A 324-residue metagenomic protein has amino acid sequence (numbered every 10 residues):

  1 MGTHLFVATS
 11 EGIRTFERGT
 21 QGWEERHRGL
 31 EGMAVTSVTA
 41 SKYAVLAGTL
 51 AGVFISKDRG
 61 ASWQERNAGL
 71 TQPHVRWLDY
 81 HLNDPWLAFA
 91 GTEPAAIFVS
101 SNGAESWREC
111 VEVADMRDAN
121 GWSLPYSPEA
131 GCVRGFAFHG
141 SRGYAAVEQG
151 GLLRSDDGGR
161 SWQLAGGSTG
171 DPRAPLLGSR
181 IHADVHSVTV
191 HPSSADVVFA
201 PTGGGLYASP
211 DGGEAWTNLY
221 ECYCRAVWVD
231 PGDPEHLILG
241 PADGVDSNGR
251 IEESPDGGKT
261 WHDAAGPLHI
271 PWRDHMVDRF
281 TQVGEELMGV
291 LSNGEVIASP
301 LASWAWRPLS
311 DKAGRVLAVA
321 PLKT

Functional and structural regions predicted by a protein language model:
M1-T324: Extracellular glycan-interacting surfaces
